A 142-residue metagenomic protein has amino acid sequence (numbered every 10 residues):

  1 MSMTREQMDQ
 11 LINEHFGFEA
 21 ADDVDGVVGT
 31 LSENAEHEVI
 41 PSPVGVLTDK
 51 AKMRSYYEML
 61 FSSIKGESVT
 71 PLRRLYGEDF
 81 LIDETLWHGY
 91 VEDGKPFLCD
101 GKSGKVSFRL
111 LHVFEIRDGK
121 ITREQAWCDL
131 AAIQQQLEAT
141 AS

Functional and structural regions predicted by a protein language model:
M1-E33, L137-S142: Short, low-complexity N-terminal intrinsically disordered segments enriched in polar/charged residues
S2-Q7, E38, R54-S142: A beta-strand edge to alpha-helix "cap/lid" segment located at domain peripheries
I40-S42: Short linear capping/connector segments at secondary-structure termini
V44-S55: Short beta-edge strand/loop motif at the mouth of beta-sheet-based domains
